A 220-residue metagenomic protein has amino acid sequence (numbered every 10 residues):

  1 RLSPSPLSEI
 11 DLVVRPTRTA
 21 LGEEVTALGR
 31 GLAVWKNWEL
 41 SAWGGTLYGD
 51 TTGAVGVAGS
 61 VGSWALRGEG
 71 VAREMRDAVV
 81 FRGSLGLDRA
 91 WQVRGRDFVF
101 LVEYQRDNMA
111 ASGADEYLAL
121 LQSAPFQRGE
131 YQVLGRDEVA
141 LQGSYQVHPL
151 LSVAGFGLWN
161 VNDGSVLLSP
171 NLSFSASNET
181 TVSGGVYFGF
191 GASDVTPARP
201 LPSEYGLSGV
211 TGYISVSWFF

Functional and structural regions predicted by a protein language model:
R1-L32, Y205-S217: Surface-exposed coil loops of outer-membrane beta-barrel proteins
L2, G29-G31, V55, L85-L87 (+4 more regions): Membrane-embedded beta-strands of outer-membrane beta-barrel proteins, especially the hydrophobic/small aromatic
L2, S60-W159: Detector for outer-membrane/organellar transmembrane beta-barrel domains, recognizing the amphipathic beta-strand
P6-D11, W35-A42, S63-R67, R94-V99 (+2 more regions): Repeated loop/turn-to-beta-strand initiation elements of outer-membrane beta-barrel proteins
V14-R18, W35, G44-Y48, V61 (+5 more regions): Transmembrane beta-strands of outer-membrane beta-barrel pores
L21-L28, T52-V55, A78-G83, A111-A119 (+3 more regions): Outer-membrane beta-barrel translocator domains and adjoining extracellular loop/strand segments of Gram-negative
E23-A27, V34, G49-G53, G62 (+5 more regions): Residues that define the transmembrane beta-barrel architecture of outer-membrane proteins
F174, T180-T181, V186-F188, G206-F220: Outer-membrane beta-barrel "beta-signal"
